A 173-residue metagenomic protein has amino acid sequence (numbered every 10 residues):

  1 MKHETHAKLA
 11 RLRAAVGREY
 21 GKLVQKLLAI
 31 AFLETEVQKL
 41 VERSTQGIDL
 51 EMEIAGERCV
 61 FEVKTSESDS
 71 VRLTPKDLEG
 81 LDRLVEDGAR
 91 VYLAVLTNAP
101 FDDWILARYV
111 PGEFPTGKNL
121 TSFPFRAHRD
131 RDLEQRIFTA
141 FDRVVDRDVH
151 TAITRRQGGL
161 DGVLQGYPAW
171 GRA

Functional and structural regions predicted by a protein language model:
M1-E42: Acidic-basic catalytic patches of nuclease active cores, encompassing PD-(D/E)XK and other metal-cofactor nuclease
E4, A31-E34, Q38, N98-P100 (+1 more regions): Non-catalytic C-terminal interaction segments of nucleic acid-processing enzymes
A29, L78-D82: Short amphipathic alpha-helical segments and helix-helix/interface helices
T35, E53, L84-G88: Alpha-helix C-cap/termination motif
V41-E42, E67-E79: Active-site-adjacent loop/helix micro-motif of nuclease/hydrolase catalytic cores
Q46: Beta-rich catalytic cores
L50-E67: Conserved catalytic cores of phosphodiester-cleaving nucleases, focusing on short active-site segments
V85-G112: Nucleic-acid nuclease catalytic cores
